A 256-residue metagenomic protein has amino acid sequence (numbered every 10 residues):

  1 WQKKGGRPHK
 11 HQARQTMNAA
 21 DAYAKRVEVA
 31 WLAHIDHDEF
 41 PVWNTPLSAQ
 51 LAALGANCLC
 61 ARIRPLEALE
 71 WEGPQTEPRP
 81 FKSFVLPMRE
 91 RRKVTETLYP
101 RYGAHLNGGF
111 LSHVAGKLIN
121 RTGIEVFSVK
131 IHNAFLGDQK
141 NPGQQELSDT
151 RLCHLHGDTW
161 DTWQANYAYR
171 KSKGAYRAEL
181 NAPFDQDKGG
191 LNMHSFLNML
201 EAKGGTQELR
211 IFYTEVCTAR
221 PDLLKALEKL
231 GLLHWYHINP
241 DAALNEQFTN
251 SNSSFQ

Functional and structural regions predicted by a protein language model:
W1-W31: Active-site-proximal specificity loops/subdomain of glycosyltransferases
H9-Q12, T16-M17, W43-Q256: Catalytic-site signature of metal-activated, phosphate-bearing donor transferases, centered on the GT-A/GT-A-like
A22, D38-F40, L152: Structural hydrophobic-scaffold residues in regular secondary structure
V29-V42: Short beta-strand-to-loop acidic/aromatic patch adjacent to the donor-nucleotide binding site
